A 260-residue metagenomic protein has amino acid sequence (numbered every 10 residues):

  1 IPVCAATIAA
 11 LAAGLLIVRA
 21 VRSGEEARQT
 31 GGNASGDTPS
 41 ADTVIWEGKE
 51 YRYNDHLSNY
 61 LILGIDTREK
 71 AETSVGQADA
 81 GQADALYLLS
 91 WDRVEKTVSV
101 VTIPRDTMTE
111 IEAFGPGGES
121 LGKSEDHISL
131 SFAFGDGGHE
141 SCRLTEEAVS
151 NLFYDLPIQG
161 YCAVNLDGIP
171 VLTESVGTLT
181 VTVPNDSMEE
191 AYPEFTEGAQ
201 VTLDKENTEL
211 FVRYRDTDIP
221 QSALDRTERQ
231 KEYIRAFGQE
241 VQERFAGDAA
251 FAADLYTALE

Functional and structural regions predicted by a protein language model:
P2-L16: Hydrophobic membrane-insertion alpha-helices, especially the h-region of bacterial N-terminal signal peptides
A12-E260: Non-catalytic, solvent-exposed segments at the cell envelope interface
